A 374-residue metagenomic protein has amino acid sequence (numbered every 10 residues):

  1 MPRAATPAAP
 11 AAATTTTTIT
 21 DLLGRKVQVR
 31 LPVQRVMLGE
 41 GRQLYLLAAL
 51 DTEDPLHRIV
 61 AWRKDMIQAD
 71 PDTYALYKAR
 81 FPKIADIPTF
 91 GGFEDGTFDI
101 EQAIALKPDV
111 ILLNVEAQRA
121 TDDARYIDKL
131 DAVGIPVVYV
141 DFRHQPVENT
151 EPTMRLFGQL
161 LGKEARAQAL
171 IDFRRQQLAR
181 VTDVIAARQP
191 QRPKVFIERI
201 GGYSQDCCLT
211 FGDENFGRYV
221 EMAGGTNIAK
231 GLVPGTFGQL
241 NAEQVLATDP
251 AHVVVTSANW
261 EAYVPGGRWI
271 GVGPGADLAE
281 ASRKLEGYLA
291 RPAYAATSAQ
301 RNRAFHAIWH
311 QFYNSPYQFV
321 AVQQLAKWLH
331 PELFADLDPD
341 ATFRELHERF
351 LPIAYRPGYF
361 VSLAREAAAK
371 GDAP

Functional and structural regions predicted by a protein language model:
M1-A48, A165-E198, F334-P374: Bacterial Sec-exported substrate-binding components of ABC uptake systems
L22-G24, I87-D99, V233-A242: Short helix-initiation/N-cap motifs at beta->coil->alpha
R42-Y45, D65-Q68, V110-I111, E116-A120 (+5 more regions): Solvent-exposed loop/turn segments at secondary-structure junctions within structured extracellular/periplasmic domains
L44-A105, V110, N114-R119: A short, structured surface patch at a secondary-structure boundary
K64-D72, E94, V115-R125, V140-T153 (+1 more regions): Extracytoplasmic ligand-binding site segments that recognize negatively charged/polar headgroups
G91, Q145-Q159, A262-P374: Structured C-terminal subdomain patch of bacterial secreted/periplasmic proteins
D213-G235, H306: His/Asp/Glu-enriched short active-site or ligand-binding loop at hydrolase and phosphoryl-transfer sites
I228-E243, D249-A276: Pocket-lining segment of extracytoplasmic ligand-binding domains
